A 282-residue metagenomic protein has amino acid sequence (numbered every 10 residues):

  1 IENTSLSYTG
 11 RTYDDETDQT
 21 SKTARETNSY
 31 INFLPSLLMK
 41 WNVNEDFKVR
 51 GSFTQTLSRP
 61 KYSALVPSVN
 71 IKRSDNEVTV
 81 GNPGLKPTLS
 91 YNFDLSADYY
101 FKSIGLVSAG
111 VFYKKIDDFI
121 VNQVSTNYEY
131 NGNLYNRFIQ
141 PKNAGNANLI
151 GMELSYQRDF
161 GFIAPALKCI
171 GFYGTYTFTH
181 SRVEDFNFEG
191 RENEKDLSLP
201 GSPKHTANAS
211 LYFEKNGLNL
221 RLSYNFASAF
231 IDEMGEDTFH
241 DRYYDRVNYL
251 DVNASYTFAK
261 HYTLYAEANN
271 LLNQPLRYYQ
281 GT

Functional and structural regions predicted by a protein language model:
I1-N44, N70: Signature of Gram-negative outer-membrane beta-barrel scaffolds
T4, Y113-K115, N133-F230: Gram-negative outer-membrane beta-barrel transporters
S5-E16, Y62-S68, D75-N76, I120-T126 (+4 more regions): Outer-membrane beta-barrel translocator domains and adjoining extracellular loop/strand segments of Gram-negative
Q19-E26, V78-P83, R137-A144, E192-L197 (+4 more regions): Extracellular loop and loop/strand-boundary signature of outer-membrane beta-barrel proteins
N28, L57-I116, G132-D159, L199-H205 (+1 more regions): Outer-membrane beta-barrel signature, preferentially recognizing the C-terminal barrel domain of Gram-negative
L37, K168-T179, K195-T282: Conserved C-terminal beta-signal and adjacent last beta-strands/turns of outer-membrane beta-barrel proteins
M39-N42, Q55, Y99, R158-F160 (+3 more regions): Residue-level signature of outer-membrane beta-barrel architecture
D46-V49, S103-V107, I163-P165, G217-R221 (+1 more regions): Repeated loop/turn-to-beta-strand initiation elements of outer-membrane beta-barrel proteins
